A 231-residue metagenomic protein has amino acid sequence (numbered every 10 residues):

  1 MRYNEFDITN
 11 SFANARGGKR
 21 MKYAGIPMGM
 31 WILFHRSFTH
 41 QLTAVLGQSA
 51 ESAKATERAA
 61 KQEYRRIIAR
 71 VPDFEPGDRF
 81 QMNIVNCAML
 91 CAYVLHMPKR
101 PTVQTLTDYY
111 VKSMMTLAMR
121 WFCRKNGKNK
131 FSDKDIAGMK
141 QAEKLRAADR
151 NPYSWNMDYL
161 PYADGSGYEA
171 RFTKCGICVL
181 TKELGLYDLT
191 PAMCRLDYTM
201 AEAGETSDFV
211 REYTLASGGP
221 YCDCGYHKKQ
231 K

Functional and structural regions predicted by a protein language model:
Y3-N14: Short, positively charged and aromatic/hydrophobic N-terminal segments
F12, R16-M97: N-terminal, charged low-complexity regulatory/assembly segments
I84, A88, L196, G219: Short, well-structured alpha-helical interface segments that form or flank functional binding sites
V85-C91, L95-L184: Amphipathic interaction/junction segments at domain boundaries or subunit interfaces
D158-A216: Short, hydrophobic/π-rich interface segment
D164, K228-Q230: Short acidic-glycine loop/turn motifs at beta-strand connectors
G218-K228: C-terminal edge-of-domain segments
